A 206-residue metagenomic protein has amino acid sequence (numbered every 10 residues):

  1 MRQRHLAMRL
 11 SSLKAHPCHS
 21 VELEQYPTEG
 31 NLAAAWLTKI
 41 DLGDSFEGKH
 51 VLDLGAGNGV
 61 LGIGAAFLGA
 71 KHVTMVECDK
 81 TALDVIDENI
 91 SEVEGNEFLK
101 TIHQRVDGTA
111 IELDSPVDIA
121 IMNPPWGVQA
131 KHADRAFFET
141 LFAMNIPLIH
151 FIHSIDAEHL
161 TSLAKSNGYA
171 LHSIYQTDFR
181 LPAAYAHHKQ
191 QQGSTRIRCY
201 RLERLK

Functional and structural regions predicted by a protein language model:
M1-L52, L61-I63: S-adenosyl-L-methionine
G55: Conserved S-adenosyl-L-methionine
N58-A70: Conserved SAM-binding loop of SAM-dependent methyltransferases across substrates and taxa, primarily the Class I
H72-E77: Conserved SAM-binding motif I beta-strand of class I
T81: Conserved Rossmann-like nucleotide-cofactor binding loop
D84-D114: S-adenosyl-L-methionine
R105-C199: S-adenosylmethionine
C199-K206: Conserved beta strand-loop-helix elements of the APE1-like EEP
